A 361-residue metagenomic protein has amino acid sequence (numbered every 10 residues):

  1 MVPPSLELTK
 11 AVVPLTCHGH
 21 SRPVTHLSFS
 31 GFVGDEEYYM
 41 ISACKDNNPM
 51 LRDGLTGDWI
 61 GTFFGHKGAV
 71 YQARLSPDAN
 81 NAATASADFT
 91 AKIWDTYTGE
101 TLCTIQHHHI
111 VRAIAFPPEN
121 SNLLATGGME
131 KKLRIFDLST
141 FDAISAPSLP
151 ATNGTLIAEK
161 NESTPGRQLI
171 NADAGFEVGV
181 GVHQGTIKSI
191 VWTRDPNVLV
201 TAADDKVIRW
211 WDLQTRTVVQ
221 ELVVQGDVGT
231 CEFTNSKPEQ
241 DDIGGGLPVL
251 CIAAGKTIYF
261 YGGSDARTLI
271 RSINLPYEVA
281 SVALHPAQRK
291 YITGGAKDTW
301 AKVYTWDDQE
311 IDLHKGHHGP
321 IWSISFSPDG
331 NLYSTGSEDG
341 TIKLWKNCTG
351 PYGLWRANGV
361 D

Functional and structural regions predicted by a protein language model:
M1-M50, T140-E177, P238, L354 (+1 more regions): Intrinsically disordered, low-complexity acidic/Ser/Thr/Pro-rich linker and tail segments in large eukaryotic scaffolds
M1-S5, A151-Q168, G245, P276-A280 (+3 more regions): Terminal intrinsically disordered, low-complexity extensions flanking WD-repeat/beta-propeller proteins
V13, P23, E36, W59 (+16 more regions): WD40/WD-repeat beta-propeller blade-loop signature
C17-V24, F64-V70, I105-V111, L149-I157 (+7 more regions): WD40/WD-repeat beta-propeller blade N-cap
S28-E37, A73-N80, A85, A115-S121 (+5 more regions): Loop/turn segments within WD40 beta-propeller blades
A43-D46, T84-D88, T126-E130, L138 (+4 more regions): Conserved strand-to-loop turn within each blade of WD40 beta-propeller repeats
P49-D53, A91-W94, I114, L133-D137 (+4 more regions): WD40-repeat beta-propellers
H108, R112-D241, P248-A253: Solenoidal tandem-repeat scaffolds enriched in leucines and small polar residues
